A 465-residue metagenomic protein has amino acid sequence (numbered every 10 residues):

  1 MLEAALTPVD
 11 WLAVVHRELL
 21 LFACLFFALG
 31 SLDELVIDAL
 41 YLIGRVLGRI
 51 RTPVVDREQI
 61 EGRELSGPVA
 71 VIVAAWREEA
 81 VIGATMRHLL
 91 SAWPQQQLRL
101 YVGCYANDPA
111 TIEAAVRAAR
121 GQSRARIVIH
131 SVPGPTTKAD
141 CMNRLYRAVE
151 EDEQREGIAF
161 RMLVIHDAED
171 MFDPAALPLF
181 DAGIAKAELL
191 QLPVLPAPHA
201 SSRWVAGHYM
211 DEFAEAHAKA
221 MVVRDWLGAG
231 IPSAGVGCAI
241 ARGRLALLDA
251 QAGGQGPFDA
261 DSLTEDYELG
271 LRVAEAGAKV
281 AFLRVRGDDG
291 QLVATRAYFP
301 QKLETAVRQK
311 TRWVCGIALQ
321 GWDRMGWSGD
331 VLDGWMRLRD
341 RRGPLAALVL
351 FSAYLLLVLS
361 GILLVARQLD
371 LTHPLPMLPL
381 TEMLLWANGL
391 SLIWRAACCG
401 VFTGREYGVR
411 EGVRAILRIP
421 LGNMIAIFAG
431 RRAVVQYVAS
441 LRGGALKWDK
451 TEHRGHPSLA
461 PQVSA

Functional and structural regions predicted by a protein language model:
M1-V14: Short, strongly hydrophobic alpha-helical membrane anchors
V15-H16, L20-C24, I82, L263: Membrane-entry segments of alpha-helical transmembrane domains in multi-pass membrane proteins
E18-D38: Low-complexity, highly charged intrinsically disordered N-terminal segments that act as targeting/localization
L20-F26, L303-Q309, T381-W386: Alpha-helical transmembrane segments
L29, V36-E64, G326-A465: Juxtamembrane C-terminal module of membrane proteins
L47-A318, A465: Internal catalytic domains of large membrane-associated glycosyltransferases
